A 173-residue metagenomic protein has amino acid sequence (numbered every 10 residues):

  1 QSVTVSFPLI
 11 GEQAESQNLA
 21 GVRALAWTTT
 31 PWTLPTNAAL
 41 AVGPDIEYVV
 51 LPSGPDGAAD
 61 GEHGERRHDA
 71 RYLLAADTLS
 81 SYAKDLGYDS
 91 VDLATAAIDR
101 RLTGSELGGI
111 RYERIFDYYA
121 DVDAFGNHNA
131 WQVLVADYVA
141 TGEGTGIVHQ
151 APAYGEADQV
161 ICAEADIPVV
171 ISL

Functional and structural regions predicted by a protein language model:
Q1-L173: NTP-handling and nucleic-acid-processing catalytic cores
